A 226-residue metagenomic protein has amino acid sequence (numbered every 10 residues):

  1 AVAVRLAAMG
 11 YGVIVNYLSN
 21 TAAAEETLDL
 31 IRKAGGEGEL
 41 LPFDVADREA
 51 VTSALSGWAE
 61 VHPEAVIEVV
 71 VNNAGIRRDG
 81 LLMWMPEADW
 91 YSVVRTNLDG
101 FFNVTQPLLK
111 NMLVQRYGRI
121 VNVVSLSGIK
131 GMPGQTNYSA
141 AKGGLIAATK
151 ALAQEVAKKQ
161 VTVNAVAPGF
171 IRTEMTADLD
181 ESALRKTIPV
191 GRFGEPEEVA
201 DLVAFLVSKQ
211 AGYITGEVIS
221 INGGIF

Functional and structural regions predicted by a protein language model:
A1-I14: Canonical Rossmann dinucleotide-binding motif of NAD(H)/NADP(H)-dependent dehydrogenases/reductases, specifically
L81-L82, D89-Y91, L184: Substrate-binding pocket helix/loop in short-chain dehydrogenase/reductase
T105, A141, T149: Active-site helix of classical SDR
L109, E195-I221: C-terminal substrate-recognition "lid" of short-chain dehydrogenase/reductases
K110, Q154-K158, G212: Alpha-helical segment proximal to the catalytic Tyr-Lys
S125: Residue(s) in the substrate-gating loop at a strand-loop-helix junction that position the organic substrate next
I129-P133, S182, K186, A204 (+1 more regions): Short C-terminal tail/terminal secondary-structure segment of NAD(P)H-dependent dehydrogenase/reductase domains
